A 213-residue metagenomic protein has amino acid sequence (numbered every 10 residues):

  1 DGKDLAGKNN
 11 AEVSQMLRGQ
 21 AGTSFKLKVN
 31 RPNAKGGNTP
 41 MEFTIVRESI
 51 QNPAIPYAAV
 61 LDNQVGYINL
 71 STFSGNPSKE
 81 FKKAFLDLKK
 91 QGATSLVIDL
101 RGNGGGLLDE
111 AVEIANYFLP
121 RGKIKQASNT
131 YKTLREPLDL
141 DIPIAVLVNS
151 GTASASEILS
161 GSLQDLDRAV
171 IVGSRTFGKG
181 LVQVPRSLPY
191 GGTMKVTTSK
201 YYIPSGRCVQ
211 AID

Functional and structural regions predicted by a protein language model:
G2-P189: Cleft-lining beta-strand/loop regions that shape enzyme active-site pockets
Y190-S199: Short acidic, Pro/Gly- and aromatic-enriched capping/linker segments at domain boundaries
S205-D213: Conserved functional hotspot residues or short segments at active or partner-binding sites across diverse domains
